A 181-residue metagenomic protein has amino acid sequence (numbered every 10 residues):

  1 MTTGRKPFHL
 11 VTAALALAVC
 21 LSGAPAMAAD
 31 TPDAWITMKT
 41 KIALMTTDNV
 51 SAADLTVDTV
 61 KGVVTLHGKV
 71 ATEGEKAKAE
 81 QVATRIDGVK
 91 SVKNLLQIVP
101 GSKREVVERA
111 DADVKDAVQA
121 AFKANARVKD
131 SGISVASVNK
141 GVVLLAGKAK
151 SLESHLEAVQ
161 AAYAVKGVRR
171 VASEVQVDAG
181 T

Functional and structural regions predicted by a protein language model:
T2-T181: N-terminal targeting leaders
